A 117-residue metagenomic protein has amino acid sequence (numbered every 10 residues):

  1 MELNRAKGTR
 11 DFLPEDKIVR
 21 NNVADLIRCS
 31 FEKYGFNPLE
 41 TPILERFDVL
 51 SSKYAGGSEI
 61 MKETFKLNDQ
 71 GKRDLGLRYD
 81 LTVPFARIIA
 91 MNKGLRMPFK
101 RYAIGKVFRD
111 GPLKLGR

Functional and structural regions predicted by a protein language model:
M1-R117: TRNA-recognition modules of translation machinery and tRNA-sensing kinases, especially anticodon-binding
